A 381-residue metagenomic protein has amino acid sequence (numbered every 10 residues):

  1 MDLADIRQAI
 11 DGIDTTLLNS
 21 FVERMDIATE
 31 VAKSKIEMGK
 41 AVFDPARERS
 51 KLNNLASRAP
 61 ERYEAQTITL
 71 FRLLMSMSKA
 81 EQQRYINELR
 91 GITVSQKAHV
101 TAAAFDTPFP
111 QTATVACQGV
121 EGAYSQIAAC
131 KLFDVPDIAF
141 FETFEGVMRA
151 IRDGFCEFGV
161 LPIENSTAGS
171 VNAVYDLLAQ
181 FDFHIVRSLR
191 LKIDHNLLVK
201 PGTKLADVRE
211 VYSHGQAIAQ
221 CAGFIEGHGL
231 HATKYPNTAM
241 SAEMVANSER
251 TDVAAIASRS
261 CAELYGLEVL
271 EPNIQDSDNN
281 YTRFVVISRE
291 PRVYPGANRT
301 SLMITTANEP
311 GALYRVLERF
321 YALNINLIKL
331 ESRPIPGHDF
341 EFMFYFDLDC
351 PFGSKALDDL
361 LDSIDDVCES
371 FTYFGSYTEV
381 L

Functional and structural regions predicted by a protein language model:
M1-L381: Domain-level signature for soluble enzymes in the chorismate/prephenate branch of the shikimate pathway
